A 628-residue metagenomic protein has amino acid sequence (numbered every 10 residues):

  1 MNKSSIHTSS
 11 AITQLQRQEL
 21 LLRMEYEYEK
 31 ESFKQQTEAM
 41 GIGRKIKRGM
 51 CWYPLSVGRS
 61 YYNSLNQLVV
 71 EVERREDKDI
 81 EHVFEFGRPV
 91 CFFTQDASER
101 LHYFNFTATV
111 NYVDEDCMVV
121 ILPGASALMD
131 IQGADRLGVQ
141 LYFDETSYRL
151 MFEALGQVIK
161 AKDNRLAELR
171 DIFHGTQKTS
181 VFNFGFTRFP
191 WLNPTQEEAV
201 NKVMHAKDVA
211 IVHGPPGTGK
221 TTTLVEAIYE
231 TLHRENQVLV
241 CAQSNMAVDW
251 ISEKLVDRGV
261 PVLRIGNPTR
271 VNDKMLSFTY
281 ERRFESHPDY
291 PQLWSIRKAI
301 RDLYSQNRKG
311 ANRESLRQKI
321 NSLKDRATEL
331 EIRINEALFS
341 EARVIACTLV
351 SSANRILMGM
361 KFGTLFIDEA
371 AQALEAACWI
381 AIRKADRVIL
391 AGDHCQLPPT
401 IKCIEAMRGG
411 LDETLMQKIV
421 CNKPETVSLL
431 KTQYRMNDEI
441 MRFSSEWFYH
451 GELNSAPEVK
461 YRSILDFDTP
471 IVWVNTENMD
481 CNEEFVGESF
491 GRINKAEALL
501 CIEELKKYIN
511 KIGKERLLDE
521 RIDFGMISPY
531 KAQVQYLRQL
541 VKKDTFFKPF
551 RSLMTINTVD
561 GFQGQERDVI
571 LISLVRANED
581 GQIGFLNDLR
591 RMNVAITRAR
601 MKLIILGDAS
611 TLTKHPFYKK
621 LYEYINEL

Functional and structural regions predicted by a protein language model:
M1-F86, M118, S147: A helicase ATPase "motif cassette" and its flanking acidic/Ser/Thr-rich regulatory loops
N2-E19, D77-N201, D257, K274-D302: Pre-ATPase regulatory/linker segments immediately N-terminal to the P-loop/RecA-like helicase/translocase core
L55, N105-A108, M554: Small-residue-enriched segments and motifs
I80, T109, N335, N557-T558: Short, conserved secondary-structure segments in the cores of folded domains
F92-T94, T348, S573: Residue-level recognition of conserved beta-strand edge/terminus positions
D96, H102, G124, F173-E285 (+2 more regions): ASCE P-loop NTPase helicase motor core
R234-N236, S244, E336, V350-L628: Conserved helicase motor core of SF1/SF2 NTP-dependent helicases
Y280-N321, I382-K384, I596: ATP-hydrolysis module of ASCE/P-loop NTPase motor domains, specifically the Walker B Asp-Glu catalytic pair
